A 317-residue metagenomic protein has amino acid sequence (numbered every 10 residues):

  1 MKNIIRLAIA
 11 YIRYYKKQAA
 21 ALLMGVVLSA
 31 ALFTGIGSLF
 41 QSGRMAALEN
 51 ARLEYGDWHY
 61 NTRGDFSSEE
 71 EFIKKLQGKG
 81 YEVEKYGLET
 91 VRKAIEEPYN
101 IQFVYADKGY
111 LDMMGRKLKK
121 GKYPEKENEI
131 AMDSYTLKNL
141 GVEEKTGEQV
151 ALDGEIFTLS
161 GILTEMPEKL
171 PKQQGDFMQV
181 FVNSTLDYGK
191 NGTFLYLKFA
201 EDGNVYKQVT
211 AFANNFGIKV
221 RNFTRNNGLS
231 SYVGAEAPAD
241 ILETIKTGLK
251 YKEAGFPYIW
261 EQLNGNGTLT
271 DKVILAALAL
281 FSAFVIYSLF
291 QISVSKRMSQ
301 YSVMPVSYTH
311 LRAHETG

Functional and structural regions predicted by a protein language model:
I4, T309: Charged catalytic carboxylate motif
I5-A283: Membrane transport/envelope proteins' first extracytoplasmic loop
Y11, A283, V303-P305, R312: Conserved catalytic-core segments centered on acid/base and nucleophilic motifs
G43, L289-V303, S307: Transmembrane helix boundary and interhelical loop/hinge segments in multi-pass membrane proteins
H310-A313, G317: Single conserved hydrophobic/aromatic residue that forms the stacking wall/gate of nucleotide- or nucleobase-binding
